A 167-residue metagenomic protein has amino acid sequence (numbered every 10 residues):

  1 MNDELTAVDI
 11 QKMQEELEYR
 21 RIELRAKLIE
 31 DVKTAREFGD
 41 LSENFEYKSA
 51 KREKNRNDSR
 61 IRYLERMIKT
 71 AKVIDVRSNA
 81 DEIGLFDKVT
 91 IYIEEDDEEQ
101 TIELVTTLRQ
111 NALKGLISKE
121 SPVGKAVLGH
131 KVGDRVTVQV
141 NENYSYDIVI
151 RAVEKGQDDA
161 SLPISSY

Functional and structural regions predicted by a protein language model:
M1-S59, A160-Y167: N-terminal cationic and glycine-rich segments that engage phosphates or anionic surfaces
L5, L17, L24, L28 (+8 more regions): Generic detector of leucine side chains in alpha-helical contexts
V8, K48-E53, R62-R66, D96-Q100 (+1 more regions): A broad, low-specificity signal for short, low-complexity segments enriched in glycine/proline and polar/charged
R20, D31, A35-F38, L64-A71 (+3 more regions): Conserved, well-folded catalytic cores of nucleic-acid-processing and energy-transducing macromolecular machines
I29-V32, D58-I61, E65, T101 (+1 more regions): A general secondary-structure boundary signal
F45-E82: Internal alpha/beta loop-helix hairpins
I74-Q157: Non-DNA-binding regulatory cores of transcription-related proteins, predominantly C-terminal effector-binding
